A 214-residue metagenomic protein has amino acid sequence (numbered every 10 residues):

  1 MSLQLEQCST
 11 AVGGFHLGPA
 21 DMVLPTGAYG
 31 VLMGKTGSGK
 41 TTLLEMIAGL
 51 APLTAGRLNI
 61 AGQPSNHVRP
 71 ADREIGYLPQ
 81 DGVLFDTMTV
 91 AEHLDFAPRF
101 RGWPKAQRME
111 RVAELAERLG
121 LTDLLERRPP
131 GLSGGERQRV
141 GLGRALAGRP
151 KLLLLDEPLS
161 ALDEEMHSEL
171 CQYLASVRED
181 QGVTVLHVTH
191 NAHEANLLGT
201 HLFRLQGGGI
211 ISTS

Functional and structural regions predicted by a protein language model:
A48: Helix-to-loop junction immediately C-terminal to a conserved catalytic motif
P64-Y77, D81, F100, K105: ABC ATPase NBD coupling module
A106-L124, A175-S176: Conserved ABC ATPase "signature" region
R128-L132, E136-Q138: Conserved ABC ATPase signature
A147-K151: A short, proline-enriched helix->beta-strand linker immediately N-terminal to the Walker B motif in ABC-type P-loop
L153-E157: Catalytic Walker B motif of ABC-type/P-loop ATPase nucleotide-binding domains
G182-V188: Conserved H-loop
